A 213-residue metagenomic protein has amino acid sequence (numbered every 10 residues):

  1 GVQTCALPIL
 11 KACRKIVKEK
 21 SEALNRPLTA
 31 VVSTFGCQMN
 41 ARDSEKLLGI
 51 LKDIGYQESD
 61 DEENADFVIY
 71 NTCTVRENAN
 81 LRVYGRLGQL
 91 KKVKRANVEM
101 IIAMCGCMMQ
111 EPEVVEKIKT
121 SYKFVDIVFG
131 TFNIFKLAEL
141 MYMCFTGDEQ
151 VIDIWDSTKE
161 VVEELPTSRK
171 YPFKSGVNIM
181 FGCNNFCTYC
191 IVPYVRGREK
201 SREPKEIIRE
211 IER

Functional and structural regions predicted by a protein language model:
G1-C5: Single conserved hydrophobic/aromatic residue that forms the stacking wall/gate of nucleotide- or nucleobase-binding
A6-R213: Proteins enriched for Cys/Gly/acidic motifs involved in redox and nucleic-acid/cofactor modification
